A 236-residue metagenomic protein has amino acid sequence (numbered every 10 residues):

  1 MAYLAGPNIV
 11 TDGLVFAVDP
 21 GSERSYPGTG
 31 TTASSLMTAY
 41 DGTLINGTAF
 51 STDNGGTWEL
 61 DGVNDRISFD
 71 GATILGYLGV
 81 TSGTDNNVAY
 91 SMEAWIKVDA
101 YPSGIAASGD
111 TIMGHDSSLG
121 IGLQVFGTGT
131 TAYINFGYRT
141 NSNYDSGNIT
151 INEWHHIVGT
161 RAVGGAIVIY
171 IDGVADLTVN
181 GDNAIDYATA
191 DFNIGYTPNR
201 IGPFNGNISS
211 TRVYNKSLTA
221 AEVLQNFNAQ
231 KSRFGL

Functional and structural regions predicted by a protein language model:
M1, R139-Y144, A188-S209: Extracellular glycan-interaction patches encoded by glycine-rich segments
M1-R66, L224-L236: Extracytoplasmic low-complexity segments
G28-T29, I45, V63-N135, R161 (+4 more regions): Extracellular glycan-recognition modules
L36-T38, T111-I121, I171-L177: Short edge-strand/loop segments of extracellular domains
E59, G137-R139, Y170: A general beta-strand register signal
L78-S82, Y144-I149, G181-N183: Beta-strand-rich interaction surfaces with strong enrichment in secreted/lumenal proteins
I134-H156: Short, aromatic/His-centered strand-loop micro-motif at the edge of beta-sheets
I171-F192: Short, solvent-exposed beta-strand-to-loop segments that form ligand-recognition rims of beta-rich domains
